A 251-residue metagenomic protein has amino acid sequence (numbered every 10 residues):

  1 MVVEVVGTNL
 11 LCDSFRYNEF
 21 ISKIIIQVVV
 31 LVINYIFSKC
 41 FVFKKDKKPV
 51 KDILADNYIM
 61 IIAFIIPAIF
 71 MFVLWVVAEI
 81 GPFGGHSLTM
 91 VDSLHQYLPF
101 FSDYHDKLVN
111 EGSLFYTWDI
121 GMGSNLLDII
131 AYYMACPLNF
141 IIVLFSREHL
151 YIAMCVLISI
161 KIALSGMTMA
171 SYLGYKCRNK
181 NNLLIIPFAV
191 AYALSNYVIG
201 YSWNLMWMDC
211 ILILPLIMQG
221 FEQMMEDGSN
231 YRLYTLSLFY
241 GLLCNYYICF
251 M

Functional and structural regions predicted by a protein language model:
M1-P49: Interaction-mediating elements
V3-E4, V30, N34, P67-L74 (+2 more regions): Alpha-helical transmembrane segments of multipass membrane proteins
V6-L10, V32, F140-L144, Y197 (+2 more regions): Alpha-helical transmembrane segments of multipass membrane proteins
N9, D13-S14, K39, V143 (+2 more regions): Transmembrane helix-loop junction
Y17-V29, A55-I59, S146-A153, L157 (+1 more regions): Membrane-interface starts of transmembrane alpha-helices
K48-I80: Start-transfer (signal-anchor) and selected internal transmembrane alpha helices of multi-pass inner/ER membrane
A68-M169, V190-I211: Membrane-interface coil-to-helix junctions
S159, A163-Y172, N181-M251: Membrane-embedded helix bundles of polyisoprenyl
